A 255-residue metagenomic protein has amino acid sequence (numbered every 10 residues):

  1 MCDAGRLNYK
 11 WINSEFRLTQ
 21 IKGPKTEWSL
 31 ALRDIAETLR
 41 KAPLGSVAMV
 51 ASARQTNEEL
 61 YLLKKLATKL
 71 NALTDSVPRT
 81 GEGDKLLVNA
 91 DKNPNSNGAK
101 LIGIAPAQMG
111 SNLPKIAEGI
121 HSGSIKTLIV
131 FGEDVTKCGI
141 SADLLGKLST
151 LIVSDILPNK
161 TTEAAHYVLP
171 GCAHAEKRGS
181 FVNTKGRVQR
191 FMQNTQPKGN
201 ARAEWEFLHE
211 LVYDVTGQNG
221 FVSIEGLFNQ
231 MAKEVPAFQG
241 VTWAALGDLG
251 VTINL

Functional and structural regions predicted by a protein language model:
M1-K41, G45-A51: Catalytic P-loop NTP-binding/switch module of NTPases
Y9, T56-N57: Short, acidic Gly/Pro/Ser/Thr-rich loop/turn segments
F16, T26, L30-L32, K41-A42 (+1 more regions): Non-catalytic alpha/beta scaffold blocks inside enzyme catalytic domains
A48-T56, E133-T136: Conserved short loop/turn motifs at secondary-structure junctions
V241-L255: Acidic, Ser/Thr-rich low-complexity intrinsically disordered segments
